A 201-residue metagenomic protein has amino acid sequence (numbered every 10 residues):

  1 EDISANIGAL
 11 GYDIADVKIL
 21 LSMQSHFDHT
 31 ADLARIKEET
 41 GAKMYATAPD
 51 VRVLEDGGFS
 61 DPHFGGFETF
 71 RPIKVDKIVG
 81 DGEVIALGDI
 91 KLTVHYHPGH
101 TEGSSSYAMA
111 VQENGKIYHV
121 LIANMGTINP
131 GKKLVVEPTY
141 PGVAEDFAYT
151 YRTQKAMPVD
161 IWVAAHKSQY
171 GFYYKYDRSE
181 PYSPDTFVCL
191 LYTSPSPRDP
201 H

Functional and structural regions predicted by a protein language model:
E1, D185-L191: Short, intrinsically disordered, charge-balanced linker/junction segments flanking boundaries in proteins
D2, A31, R35, V53 (+4 more regions): Extracytoplasmic/secreted proteins, especially bacterial periplasmic and envelope-associated proteins
I3, D32, E55-D56, K132 (+1 more regions): Short glycine-/acidic-enriched loop or helix-start segments at secondary-structure transitions that form or flank
G8, Y12-V84, Y182: Active-site HxH/HxHxD metal-binding segment of metal-dependent hydrolases
V84-A86, K91-F187: Metallo-beta-lactamase
Y192-P197: Conserved small/polar residues in nucleotide/adenosyl-binding loops
P200-H201: N-terminal low-complexity segments that are often proline-rich with Ser/Thr-Pro
